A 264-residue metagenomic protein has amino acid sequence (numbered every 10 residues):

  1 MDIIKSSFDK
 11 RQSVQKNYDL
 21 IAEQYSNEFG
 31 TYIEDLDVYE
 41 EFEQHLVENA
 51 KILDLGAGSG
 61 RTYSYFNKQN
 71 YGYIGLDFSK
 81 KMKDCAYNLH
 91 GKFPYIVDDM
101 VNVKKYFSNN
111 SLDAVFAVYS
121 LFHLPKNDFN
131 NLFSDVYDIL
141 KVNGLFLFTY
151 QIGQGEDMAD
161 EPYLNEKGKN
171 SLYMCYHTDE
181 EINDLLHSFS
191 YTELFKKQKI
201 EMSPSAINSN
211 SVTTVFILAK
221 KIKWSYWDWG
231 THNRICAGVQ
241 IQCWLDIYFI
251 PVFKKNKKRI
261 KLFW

Functional and structural regions predicted by a protein language model:
M1-V47, Q154: Conserved class I S-adenosyl-L-methionine
L53, S59-V103: Class I SAM-dependent methyltransferase SAM/SAH-binding core
Y106-V115: A short acidic, Gly/Pro-enriched loop at the edge of an enzyme's catalytic core that lines a small-molecule cofactor
N130-V142: A short glycine-rich, Lys/Arg-flanked "PGG" loop and its adjoining helix->strand segment in the class I
N143-Y150: Conserved beta-strand signature within the Rossmann-like core of class I S-adenosyl-L-methionine
F148, P162-E180: Acceptor-substrate binding/catalytic loop of class I
Y191-M202: Conserved S-adenosyl-L-methionine
S203-W224: Core SAM-dependent methyltransferase catalytic element
